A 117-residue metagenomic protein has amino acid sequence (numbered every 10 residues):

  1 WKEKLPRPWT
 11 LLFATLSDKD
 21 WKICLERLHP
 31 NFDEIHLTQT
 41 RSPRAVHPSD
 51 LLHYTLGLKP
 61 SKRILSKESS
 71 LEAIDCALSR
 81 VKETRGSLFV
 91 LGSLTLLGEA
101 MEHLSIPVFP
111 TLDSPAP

Functional and structural regions predicted by a protein language model:
W1-E34: Nucleotide phosphate-binding/pyrophosphate-handling subdomain across enzymes that bind or process nucleotide phosphates
W1-K2, T55, K59, V81 (+1 more regions): Active-site catalytic pocket residues across diverse enzymes, especially alpha/beta-hydrolases
K22-S87: C-terminal helical cap/extension that packs against the catalytic core of soluble nucleotide-cofactor enzymes
T40-R44, F109-P117: Short, flexible loop segments at boundaries between secondary-structure elements
V90: PRPP/pyrophosphate-binding module of the type I phosphoribosyltransferase fold
S93: Active-site-proximal loop/hinge segments that shape catalytic or ion-binding/gating pockets
L96-G98: Short, active-site-adjacent cap segments at secondary-structure transitions
